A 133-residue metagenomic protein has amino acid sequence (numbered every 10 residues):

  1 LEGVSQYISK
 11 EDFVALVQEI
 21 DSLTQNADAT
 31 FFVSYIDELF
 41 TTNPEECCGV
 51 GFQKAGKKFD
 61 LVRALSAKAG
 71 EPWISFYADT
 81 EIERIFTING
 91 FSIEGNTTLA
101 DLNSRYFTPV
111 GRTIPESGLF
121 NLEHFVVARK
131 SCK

Functional and structural regions predicted by a protein language model:
L1-K133: Alpha-helical subdomain
